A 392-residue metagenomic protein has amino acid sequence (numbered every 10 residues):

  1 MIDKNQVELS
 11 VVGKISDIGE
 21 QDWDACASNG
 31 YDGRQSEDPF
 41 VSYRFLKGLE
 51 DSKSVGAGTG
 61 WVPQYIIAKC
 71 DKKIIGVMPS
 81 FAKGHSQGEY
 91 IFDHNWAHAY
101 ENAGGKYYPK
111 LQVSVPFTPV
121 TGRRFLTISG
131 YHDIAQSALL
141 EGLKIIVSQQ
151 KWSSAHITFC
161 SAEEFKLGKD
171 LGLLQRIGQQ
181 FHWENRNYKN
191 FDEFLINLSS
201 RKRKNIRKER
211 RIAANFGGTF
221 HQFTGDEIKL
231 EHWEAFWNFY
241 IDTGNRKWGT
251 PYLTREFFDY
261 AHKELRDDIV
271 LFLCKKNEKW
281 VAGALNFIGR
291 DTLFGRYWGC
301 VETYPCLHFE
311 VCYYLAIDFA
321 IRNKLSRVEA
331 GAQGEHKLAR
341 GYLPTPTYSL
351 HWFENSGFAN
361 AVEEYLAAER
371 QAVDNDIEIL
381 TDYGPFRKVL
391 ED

Functional and structural regions predicted by a protein language model:
M1-D392: N-acyltransferase acceptor-side catalytic subdomain
